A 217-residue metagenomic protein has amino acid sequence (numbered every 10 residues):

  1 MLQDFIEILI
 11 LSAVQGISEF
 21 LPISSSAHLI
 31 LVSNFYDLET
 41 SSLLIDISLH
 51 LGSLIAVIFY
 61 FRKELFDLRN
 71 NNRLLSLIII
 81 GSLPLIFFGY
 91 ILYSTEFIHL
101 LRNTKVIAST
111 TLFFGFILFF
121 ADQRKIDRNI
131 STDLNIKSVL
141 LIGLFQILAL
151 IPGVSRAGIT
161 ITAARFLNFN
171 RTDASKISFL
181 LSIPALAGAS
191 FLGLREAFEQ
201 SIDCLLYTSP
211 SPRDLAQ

Functional and structural regions predicted by a protein language model:
M1-E19, S131-A149: Small-residue-enriched transmembrane helix starts and helix-helix packing motifs in multi-pass inner-membrane proteins
E7-V14, H28-I45, F145, G158-L180: Interfacial segments of multi-pass membrane proteins
L9, A13, I79, L83 (+3 more regions): Residue-level signature of the transmembrane alpha-helical core of multi-pass small-molecule transporters
E19-L29, I151-T162: Transmembrane helix boundary and interhelical junction motifs in multipass membrane proteins
N34-K125, G188-L194: Membrane helix-loop-helix hairpins that form the core translocation module of multi-pass transporters
R102-K105, F198-L206: Juxtamembrane helix-entry segments on the extracytoplasmic side of multipass membrane proteins
I142-L150, A157-A164, L192, E196-Q200: Generic transmembrane alpha-helix signature in multi-pass membrane proteins, especially transporters/channels
Y207-P212: Conserved small/polar residues in nucleotide/adenosyl-binding loops
